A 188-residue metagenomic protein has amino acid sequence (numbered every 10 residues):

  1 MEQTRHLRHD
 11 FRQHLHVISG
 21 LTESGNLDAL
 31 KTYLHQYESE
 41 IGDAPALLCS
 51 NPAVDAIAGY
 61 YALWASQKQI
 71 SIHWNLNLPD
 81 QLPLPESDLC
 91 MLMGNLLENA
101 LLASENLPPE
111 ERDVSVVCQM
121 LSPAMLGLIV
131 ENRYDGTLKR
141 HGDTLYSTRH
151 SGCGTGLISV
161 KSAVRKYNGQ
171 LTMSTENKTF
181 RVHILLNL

Functional and structural regions predicted by a protein language model:
H35-S39, S50-K68: Short beta-to-alpha transition helix within the HATPase_c
A46, H73-M93: Conserved short strand/loop->alpha-helix "switch" segment adjacent to the catalytic nucleotide/phosphoryl-transfer site
A65, L101-P109: A short, flexible helix-to-loop-to-beta junction within the catalytic ATP-binding CA
E111-A124: Short beta-strand/loop element within the Bergerat-fold HATPase_c
M125-G154: Glycine-rich/acidic phosphate-handling loop/turn and adjacent ATP-lid/helix of nucleotide-binding kinase/ATPase domains
G136, E176-H183: Glycine-rich nucleotide-binding loop
N168-K178: Glycine-rich ATP-binding loops of the HATPase_c
